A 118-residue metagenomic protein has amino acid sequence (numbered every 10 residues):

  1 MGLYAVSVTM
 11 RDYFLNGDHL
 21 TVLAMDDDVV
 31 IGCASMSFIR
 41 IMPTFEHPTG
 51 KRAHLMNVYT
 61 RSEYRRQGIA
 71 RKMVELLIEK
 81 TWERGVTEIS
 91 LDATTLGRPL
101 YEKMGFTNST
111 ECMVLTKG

Functional and structural regions predicted by a protein language model:
M1-M10: Conserved GNAT-fold acetyl-CoA-binding loop/helix
R11-L23, H54: A short helix-loop-beta-strand connector motif used in the catalytic cores of GNAT acetyltransferases and, in some
L23, V29-F38, H54, Y59: Conserved beta-strand in the GNAT
E46-S62, E111-V114: Conserved acetyl-CoA binding element of GNAT-fold acetyltransferases
Y64-L76: Conserved acetyl-CoA pyrophosphate-binding loop and the N-cap/start of the following alpha-helix in GNAT-like
V74, T81-A93: Conserved GNAT acetyl-CoA-binding A-motif
V86, E102-C112: Conserved acetyl-CoA-binding loop of GNAT-fold acetyltransferases
I89-P99, V114-G118: Conserved beta-strand-loop-alpha-helix junction that forms the acyl-donor binding cleft
